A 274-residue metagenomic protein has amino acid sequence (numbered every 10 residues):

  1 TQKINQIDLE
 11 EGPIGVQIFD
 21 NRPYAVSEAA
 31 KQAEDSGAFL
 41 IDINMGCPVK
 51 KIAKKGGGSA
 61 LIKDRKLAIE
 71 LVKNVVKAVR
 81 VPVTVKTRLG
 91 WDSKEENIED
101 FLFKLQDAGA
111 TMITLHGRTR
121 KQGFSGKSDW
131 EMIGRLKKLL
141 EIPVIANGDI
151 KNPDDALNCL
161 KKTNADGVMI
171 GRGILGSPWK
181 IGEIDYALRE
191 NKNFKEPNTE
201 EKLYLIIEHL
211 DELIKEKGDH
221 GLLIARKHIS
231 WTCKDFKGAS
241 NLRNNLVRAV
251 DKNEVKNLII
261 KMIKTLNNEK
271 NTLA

Functional and structural regions predicted by a protein language model:
T1-A274: Flavin-dependent oxidoreductase catalytic cores
